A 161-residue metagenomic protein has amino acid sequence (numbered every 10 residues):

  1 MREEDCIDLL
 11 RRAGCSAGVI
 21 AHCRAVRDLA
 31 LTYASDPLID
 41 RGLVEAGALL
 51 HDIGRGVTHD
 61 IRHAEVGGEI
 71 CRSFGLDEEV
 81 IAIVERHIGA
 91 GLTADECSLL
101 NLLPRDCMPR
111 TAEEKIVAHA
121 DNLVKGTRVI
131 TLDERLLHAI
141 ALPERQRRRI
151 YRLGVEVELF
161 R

Functional and structural regions predicted by a protein language model:
M1-E4, R41-L43, E96-S98: Acidic-glycine-rich active-site phosphate/pyrophosphate-binding loop
R2-S16: Generic N-terminal amphipathic, Lys/Arg-enriched alpha-helix
R12-I39, L50, S73-L76, D95-R161: Divalent metal-dependent phosphate-bond-processing catalytic cores, especially two-metal-ion Mg2+/Mn2+ enzymes that act
V26, I39-F74, I81-G91: His-Asp-centered metal-binding catalytic motifs of divalent-metal-dependent phosphohydrolases/nucleases
